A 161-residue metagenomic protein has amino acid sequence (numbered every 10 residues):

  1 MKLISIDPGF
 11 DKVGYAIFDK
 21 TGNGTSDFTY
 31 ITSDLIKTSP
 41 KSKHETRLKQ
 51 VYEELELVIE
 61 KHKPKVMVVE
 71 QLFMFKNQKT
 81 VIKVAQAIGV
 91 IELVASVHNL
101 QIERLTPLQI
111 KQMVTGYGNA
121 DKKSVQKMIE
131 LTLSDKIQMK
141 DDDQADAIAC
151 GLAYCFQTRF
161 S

Functional and structural regions predicted by a protein language model:
M1-S161: Phosphate- and other anionic-substrate recognition elements at nucleic-acid/protein interfaces
